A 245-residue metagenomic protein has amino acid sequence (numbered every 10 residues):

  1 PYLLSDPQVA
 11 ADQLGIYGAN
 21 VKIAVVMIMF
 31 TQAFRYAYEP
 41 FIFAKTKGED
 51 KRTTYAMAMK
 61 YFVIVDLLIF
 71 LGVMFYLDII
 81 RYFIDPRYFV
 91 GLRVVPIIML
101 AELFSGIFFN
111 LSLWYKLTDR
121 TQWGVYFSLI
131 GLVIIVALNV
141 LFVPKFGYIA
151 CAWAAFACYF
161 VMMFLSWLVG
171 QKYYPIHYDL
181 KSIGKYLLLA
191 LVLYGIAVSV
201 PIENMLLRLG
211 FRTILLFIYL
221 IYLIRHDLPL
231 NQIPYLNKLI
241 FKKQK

Functional and structural regions predicted by a protein language model:
P1-P7, D78-F89, P201-E203: Membrane-interface helix termini and inter-helical loops of multi-pass transporters
P7-A10, Q122, L129-F164, V198-I214: Membrane-interface helix-loop junctions in multi-pass transport and translocation proteins
I16-S128: Specific pore-lining/lateral-gate transmembrane helices of multi-pass inner-membrane transport and insertion machines
V25-M29, F70, G106, L132-N139 (+4 more regions): Hydrophobic transmembrane alpha-helices of multi-pass small-molecule transporters
F41, I79, W114, V140-K145 (+2 more regions): Membrane-interface helix caps of multi-pass small-molecule transporters
G48-E49, T53, T118-R120, Q171-K181 (+1 more regions): Membrane-interface helix-boundary motifs at transmembrane edges
V95, I107, L111-A137, Y148-F156 (+1 more regions): Alpha-helical transmembrane segments of multi-pass membrane transporters/permeases
S199-K245: Membrane-proximal transmembrane or re-entrant/amphipathic helices at the cytosolic face
